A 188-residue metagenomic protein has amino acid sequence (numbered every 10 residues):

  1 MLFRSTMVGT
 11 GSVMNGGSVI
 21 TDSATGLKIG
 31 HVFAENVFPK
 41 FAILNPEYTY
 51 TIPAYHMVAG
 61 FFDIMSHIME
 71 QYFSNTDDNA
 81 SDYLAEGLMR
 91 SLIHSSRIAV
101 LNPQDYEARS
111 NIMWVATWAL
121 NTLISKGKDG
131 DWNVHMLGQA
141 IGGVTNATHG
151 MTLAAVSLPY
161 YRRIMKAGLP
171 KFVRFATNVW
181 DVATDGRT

Functional and structural regions predicted by a protein language model:
M1-N79, R174: A glycine/threonine-rich phosphate-anchoring loop and its flanking beta-alpha core in nucleotide/phosphate-binding
Q71-T188: Active-site segments that bind and position negatively charged phosphate/pyrophosphate groups
